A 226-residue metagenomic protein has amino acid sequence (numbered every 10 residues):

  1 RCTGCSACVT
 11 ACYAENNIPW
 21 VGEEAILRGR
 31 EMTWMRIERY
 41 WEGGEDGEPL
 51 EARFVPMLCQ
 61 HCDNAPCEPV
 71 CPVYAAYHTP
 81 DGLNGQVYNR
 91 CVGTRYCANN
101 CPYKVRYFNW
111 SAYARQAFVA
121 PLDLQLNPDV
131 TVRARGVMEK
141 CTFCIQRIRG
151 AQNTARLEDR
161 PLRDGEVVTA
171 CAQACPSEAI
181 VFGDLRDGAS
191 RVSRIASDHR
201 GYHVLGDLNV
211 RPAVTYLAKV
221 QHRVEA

Functional and structural regions predicted by a protein language model:
R1-A226: Non-ligating segments of multi-cofactor redox enzymes
